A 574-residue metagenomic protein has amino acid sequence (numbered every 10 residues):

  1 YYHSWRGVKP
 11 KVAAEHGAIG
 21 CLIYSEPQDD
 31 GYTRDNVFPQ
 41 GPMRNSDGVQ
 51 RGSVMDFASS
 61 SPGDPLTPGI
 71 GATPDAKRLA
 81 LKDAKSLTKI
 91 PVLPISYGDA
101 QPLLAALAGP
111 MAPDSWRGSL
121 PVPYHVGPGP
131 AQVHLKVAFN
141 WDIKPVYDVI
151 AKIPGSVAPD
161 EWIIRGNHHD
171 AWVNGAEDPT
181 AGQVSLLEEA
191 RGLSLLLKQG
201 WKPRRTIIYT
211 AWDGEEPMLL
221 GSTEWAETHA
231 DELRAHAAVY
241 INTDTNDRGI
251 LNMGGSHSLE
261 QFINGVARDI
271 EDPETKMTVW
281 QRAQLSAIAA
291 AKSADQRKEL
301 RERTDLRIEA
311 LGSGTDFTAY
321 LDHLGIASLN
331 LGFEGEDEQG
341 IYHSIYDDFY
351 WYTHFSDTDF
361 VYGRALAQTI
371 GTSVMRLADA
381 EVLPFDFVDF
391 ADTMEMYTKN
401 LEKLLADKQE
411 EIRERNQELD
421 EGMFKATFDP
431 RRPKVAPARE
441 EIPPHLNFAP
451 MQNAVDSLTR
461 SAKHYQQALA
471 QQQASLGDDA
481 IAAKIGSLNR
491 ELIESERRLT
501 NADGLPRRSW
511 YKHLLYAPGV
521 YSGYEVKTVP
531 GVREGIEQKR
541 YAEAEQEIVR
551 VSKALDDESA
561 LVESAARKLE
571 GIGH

Functional and structural regions predicted by a protein language model:
Y1, G20-Y24, D29, P91-I95 (+9 more regions): Structural recognition of the beta-strand scaffold that forms the well-ordered cores of secreted hydrolase catalytic
Y1-K77, L81-D83, P91, D178 (+2 more regions): Extracellular/luminal Protease-associated
W5-P10, D30-N36, V173-G175, M218-G221 (+2 more regions): Extracytoplasmic/secreted cell-surface and envelope-processing proteins
N45-M111, A158, G214-D348, T353 (+4 more regions): Metal-dependent peptidase/peptidase-like ectodomains
S60-E177, R191, L195-Q199: Soluble metallo-hydrolase cores and metallopeptidase-like ectodomains found primarily in the secretory/periplasmic
V149, R165, H169-L219, E224 (+1 more regions): Alpha-helical metal-binding/catalytic segments enriched in His/Glu/Asp
A474-H574: C-terminal amphipathic alpha-helical interaction region
